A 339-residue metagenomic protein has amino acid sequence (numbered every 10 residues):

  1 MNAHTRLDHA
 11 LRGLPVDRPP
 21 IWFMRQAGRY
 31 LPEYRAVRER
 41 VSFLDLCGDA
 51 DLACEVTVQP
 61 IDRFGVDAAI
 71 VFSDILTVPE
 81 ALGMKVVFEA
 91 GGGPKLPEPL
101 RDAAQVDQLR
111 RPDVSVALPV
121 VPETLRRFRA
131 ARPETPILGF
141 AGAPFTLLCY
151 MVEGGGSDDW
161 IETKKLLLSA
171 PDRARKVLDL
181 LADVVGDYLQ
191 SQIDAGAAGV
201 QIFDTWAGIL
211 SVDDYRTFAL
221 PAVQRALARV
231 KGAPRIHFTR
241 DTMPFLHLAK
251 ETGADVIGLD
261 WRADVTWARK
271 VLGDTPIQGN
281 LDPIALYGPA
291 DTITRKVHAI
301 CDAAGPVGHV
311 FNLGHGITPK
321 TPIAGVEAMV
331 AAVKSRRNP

Functional and structural regions predicted by a protein language model:
M1-A90, P94, L220, Q224-R225 (+2 more regions): N-terminal basic, low-complexity leaders that serve as flexible interaction/assembly modules and, when applicable, as
S42, A103-D113, L167-A174: Short glycine/proline- and acidic residue-enriched helix-loop micro-motifs that form flexible lids or anion-recognition
E80-M84, P99, L148-E153: Short, conserved acidic/polar surface loops in the N-terminal third of protein domains
L82, A103, P306-V310: Flexible, glycine-rich active-site loops centered on histidine and acidic residues that chelate a metal or position
G91-A130, T135: A gly/proline- and charged-residue-enriched helix-loop-helix capping module
V120-P339: Active-site loop segments of alpha/beta catalytic cores
